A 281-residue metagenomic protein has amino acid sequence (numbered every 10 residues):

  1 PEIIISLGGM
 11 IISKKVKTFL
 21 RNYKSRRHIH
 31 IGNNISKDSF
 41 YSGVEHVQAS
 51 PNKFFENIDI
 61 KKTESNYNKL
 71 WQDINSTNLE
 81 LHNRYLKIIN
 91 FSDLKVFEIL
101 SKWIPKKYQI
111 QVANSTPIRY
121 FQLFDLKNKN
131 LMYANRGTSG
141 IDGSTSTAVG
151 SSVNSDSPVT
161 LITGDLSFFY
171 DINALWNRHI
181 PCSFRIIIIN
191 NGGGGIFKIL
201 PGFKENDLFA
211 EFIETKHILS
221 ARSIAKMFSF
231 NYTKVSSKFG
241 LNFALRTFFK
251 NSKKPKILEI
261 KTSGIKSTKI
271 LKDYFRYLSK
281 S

Functional and structural regions predicted by a protein language model:
P1-I74, I186, P201: Glycine-rich, acidic loop regions that bind phosphate or pyrophosphate groups
I3, Q109, P158-T160: Structural motif
L7-G8, I31, A113, N135 (+1 more regions): Short His-Asn-centered micro-motif
G8-I12, N34, S115-P117, N191-G192 (+1 more regions): Short glycine-rich anion-binding loops that position phosphate/pyrophosphate groups of nucleotides and phosphorylated
M10-S13, K37, Q48, N52 (+8 more regions): Electropositive phosphate-/nucleotide-binding environments in soluble metabolic enzymes
I12-K15, S36-F40, R119-F121, G195-I196 (+1 more regions): Short, charged/polar "capping" segments at the starts of alpha-helices and the immediately preceding loops
I74-D156: Active-site diphosphate/adenylate-binding microenvironment
Y120-S281: Thiamine diphosphate
